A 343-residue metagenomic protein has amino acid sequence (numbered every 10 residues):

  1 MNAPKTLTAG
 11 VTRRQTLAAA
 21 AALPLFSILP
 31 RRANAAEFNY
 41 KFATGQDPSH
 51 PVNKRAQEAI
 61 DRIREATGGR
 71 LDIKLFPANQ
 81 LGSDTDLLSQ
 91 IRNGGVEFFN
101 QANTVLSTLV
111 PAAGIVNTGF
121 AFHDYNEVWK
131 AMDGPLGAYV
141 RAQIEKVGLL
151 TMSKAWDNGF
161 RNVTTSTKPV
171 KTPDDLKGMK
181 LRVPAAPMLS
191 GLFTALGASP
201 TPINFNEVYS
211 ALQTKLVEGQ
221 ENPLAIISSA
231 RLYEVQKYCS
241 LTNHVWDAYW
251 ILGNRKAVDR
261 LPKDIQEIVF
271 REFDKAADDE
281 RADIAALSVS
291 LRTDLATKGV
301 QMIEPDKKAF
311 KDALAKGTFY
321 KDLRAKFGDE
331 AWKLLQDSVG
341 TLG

Functional and structural regions predicted by a protein language model:
N2, L7-V11, Q15-E127, P135-G343: N-terminal secretory/targeting leader peptides
